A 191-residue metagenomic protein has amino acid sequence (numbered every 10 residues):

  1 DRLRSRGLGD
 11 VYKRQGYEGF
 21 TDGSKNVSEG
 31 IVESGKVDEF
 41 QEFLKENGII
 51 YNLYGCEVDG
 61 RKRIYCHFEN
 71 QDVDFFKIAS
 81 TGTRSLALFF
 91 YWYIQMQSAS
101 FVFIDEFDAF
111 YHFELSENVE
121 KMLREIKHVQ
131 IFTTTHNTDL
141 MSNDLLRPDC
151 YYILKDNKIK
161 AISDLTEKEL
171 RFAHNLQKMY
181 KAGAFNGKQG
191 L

Functional and structural regions predicted by a protein language model:
D1-Y12: Single conserved hydrophobic/aromatic residue that forms the stacking wall/gate of nucleotide- or nucleobase-binding
G16-I78, Q189: Extended helical coiled-coil dimerization/tether regions that scaffold and oligomerize large DNA-maintenance assemblies
E18-D22, F40, A87-F90, E117-K121 (+1 more regions): A generic local structural motif
G35, I104-E106, T134-H136: Short His-Asn-centered micro-motif
F43-N47, W92, E106, F110 (+2 more regions): Generic, well-ordered alpha-helical scaffold segments in large soluble proteins
E57, N118-L191: C-terminal lobe/lid and adjacent interdomain/linker elements of RecA-like ASCE P-loop ATPase modules
G60-I94, F101, E106-F113: Conserved ABC ATPase signature
A99-F101, Q130: Residue-level preference for the first positions of well-ordered beta-strands
